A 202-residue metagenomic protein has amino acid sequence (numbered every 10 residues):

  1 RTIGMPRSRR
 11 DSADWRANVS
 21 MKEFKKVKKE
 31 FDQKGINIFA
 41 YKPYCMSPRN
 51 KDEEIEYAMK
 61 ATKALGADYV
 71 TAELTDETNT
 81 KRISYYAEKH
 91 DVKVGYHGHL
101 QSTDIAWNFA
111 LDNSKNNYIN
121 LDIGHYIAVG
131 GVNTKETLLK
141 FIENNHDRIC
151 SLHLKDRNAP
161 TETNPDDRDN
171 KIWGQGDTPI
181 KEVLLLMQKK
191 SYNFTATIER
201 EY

Functional and structural regions predicted by a protein language model:
R1, A40, T71, G95 (+3 more regions): Conserved beta-strand positions in the central sheet of alpha/beta enzyme cores
R1, K63, E88, Q188-K189: Non-catalytic positions within long, well-ordered alpha-helices that form the structural scaffold/packing of enzyme
R1-K26: Glycine-rich, proline-tolerant flexible connector loops at the mouths of alpha/beta enzymes
R16-K25, D52-Y57, V132-I142, W173-P179: Charged helix-capping and loop-helix junction motifs
F24, E30, K34-Y118, A128: Active-site acidic/histidine proton-transfer and metal-coordination neighborhood in alpha/beta enzyme cores
A67, I149, Y192-N193: A structural motif
Y85-D177: Acidic/histidine-rich catalytic cores of soluble enzymes
W173-L184, Q188-E199: H/E-rich (His + Asp/Glu) clusters that bind or coordinate divalent metals
